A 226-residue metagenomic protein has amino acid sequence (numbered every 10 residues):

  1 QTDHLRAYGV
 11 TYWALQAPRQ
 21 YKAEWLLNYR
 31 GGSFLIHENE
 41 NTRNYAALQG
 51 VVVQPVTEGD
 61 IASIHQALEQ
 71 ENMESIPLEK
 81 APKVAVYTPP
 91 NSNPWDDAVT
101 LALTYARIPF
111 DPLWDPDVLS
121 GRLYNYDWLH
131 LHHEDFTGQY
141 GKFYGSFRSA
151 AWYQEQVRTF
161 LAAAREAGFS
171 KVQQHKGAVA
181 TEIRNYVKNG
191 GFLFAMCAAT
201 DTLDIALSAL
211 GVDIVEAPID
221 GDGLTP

Functional and structural regions predicted by a protein language model:
Q1, F34-N44, S92-L210: Helical hinge/lid and interdomain linker segments adjacent to catalytic or ligand-binding clefts that mediate domain
Q1-D97, A106-I108: Hydrophobic targeting/anchoring helices
Y21-Y29, L113-P116, E216-D220: Surface-exposed patches in mature extracellular/periplasmic domains of secreted proteins
V51-A62, P89-S92, Y140-Y153, L224-P226: Short, surface-exposed, charge-dense and proline/glycine-enriched linear segments
T200-P226: Catalytic or ion-translocation cores adjacent to nucleophile or general acid/base/metal-coordination motifs in diverse
